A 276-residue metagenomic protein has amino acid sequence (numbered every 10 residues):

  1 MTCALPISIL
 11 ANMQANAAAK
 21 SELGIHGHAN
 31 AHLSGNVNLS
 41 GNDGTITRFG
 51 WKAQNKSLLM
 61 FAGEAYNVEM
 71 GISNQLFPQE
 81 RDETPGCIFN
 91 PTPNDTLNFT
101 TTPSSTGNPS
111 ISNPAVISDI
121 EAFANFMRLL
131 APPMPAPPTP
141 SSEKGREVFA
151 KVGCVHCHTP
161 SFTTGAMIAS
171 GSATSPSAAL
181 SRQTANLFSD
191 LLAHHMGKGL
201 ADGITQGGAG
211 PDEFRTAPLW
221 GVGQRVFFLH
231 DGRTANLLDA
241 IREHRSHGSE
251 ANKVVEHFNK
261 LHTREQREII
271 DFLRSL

Functional and structural regions predicted by a protein language model:
M1-L276: Periplasmic c-type cytochrome electron-transfer domains
